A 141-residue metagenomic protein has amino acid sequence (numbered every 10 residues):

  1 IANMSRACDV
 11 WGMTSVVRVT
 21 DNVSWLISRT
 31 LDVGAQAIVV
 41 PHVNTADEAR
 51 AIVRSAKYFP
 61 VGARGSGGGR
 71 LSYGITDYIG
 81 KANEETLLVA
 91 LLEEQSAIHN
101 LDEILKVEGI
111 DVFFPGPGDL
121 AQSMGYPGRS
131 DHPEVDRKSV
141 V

Functional and structural regions predicted by a protein language model:
I1-A2, P115-E134: Glycine-rich, proline-tolerant flexible connector loops at the mouths of alpha/beta enzymes
I1-S15, T20-N22, R54, G109: Conserved N-terminal beta1-alpha1 strand-loop-helix module at the mouth
N3-D9, W25-I27, V33, N44: Acidic/His-rich segments in extracytoplasmic proteins that coordinate ligands and/or metal ions
S5, V33-A35, A56-Y58, S130-H132: Short, hinge-like loop/turn segments at secondary-structure boundaries
C8-M13, L31-A37, E84-E85: Short, surface-exposed connector motifs at secondary-structure boundaries
W25, A35-E108, V112, P117-Q122: Conserved anion-binding
R137: Divalent-cation-assisted or electrostatically stabilized phosphate/pyrophosphate-binding catalytic cores
V140: Conserved small/polar residues in nucleotide/adenosyl-binding loops
